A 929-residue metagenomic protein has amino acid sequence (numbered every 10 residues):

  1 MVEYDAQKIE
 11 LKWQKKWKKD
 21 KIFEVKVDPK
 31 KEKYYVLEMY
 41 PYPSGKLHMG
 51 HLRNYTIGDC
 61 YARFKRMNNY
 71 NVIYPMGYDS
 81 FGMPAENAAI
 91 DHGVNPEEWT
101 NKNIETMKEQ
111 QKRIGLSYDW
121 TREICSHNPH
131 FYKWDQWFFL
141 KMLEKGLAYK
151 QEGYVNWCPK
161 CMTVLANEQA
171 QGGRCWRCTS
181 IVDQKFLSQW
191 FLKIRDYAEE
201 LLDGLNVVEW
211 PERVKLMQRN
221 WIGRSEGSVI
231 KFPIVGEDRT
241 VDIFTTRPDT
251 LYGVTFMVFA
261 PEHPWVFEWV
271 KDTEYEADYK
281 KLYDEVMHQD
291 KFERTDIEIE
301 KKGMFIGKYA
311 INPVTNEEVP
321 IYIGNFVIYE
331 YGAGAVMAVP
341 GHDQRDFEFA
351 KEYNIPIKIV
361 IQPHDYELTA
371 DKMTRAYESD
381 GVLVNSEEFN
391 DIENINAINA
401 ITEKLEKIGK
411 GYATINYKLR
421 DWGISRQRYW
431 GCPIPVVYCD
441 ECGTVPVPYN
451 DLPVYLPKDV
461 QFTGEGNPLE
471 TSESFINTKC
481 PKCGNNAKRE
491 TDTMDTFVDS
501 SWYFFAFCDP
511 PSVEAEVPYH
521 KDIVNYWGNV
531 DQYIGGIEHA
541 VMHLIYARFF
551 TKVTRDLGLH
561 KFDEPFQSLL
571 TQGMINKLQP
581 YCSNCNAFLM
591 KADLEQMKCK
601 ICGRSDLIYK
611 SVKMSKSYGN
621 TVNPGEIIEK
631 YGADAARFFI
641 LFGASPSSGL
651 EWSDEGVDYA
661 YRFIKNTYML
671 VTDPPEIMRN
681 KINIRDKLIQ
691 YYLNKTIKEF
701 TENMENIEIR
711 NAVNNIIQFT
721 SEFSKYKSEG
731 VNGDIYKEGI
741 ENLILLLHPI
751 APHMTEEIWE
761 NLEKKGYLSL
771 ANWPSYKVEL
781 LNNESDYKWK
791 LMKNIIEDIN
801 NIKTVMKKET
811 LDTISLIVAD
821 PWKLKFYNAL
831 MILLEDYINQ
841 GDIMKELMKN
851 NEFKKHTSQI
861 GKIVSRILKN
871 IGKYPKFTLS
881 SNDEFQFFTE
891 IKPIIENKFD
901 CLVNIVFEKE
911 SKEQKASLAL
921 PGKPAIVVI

Functional and structural regions predicted by a protein language model:
M1-M49, Q189, L201-L202, E212-S225 (+7 more regions): Non-catalytic terminal extensions that flank enzyme cores
E3, K12, K16-D20, D91-F244 (+11 more regions): Residue patterns forming the tRNA-binding/recognition surfaces of aminoacyl-tRNA synthetases and related DALR
I9, I194-R195, E200-R224, A260 (+3 more regions): Amphipathic alpha-helical
K26-V94, E123-F138, T245-T246, P313-F349 (+1 more regions): N-terminal catalytic cores of NTP/NDP-binding nucleotidyl/phosphoryl-transfer enzymes
G58, N71, F267-P363, T369-D371 (+1 more regions): Catalytic alpha/beta core of large soluble enzyme barrels
D79, V436-D440, V447, P453-V454 (+5 more regions): Acidic, turn-prone loop/beta-hairpin segments
K308-Y331, I476-S648: Alpha-helical recognition segments enriched in aromatics with Gly/Pro capping that present substrate-recognition
D654, D658, G766-I929: C-terminal low-complexity, glycine/proline- and small-hydrophobic-enriched intrinsically disordered tails that act as
